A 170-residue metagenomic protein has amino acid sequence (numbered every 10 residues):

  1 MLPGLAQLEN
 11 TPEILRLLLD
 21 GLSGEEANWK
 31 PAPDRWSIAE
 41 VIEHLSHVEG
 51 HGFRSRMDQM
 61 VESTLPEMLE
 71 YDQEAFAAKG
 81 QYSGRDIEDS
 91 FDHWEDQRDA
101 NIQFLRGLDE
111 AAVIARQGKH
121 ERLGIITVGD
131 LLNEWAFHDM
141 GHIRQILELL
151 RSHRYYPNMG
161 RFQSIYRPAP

Functional and structural regions predicted by a protein language model:
M1-E26, V48-Q59: Alpha-helical bundle segments that constitute or directly flank the non-heme di-iron/ferroxidase center
P3-A6, K30, E62, R85 (+1 more regions): Solvent-exposed interaction patches of small proteins and small membrane subunits
G4-Q7, L18-L22, T64-E67, K79-S83 (+1 more regions): Short acidic/polar alpha-helix capping motifs at helix-coil junctions
Q7, T11, A75-A115, D130-W135 (+1 more regions): Acidic/histidine-rich alpha-helical segments that form the ligand environment of transition-metal centers
E13, D20, S46-H47, D99 (+3 more regions): Solvent-exposed alpha-helix faces
G21-A27, R106-I114, R151-Y156: Surface-exposed helix-capping loop/turn segments at secondary-structure junctions
N28-Q73, Q117-P170: Short, contiguous alpha-helical
